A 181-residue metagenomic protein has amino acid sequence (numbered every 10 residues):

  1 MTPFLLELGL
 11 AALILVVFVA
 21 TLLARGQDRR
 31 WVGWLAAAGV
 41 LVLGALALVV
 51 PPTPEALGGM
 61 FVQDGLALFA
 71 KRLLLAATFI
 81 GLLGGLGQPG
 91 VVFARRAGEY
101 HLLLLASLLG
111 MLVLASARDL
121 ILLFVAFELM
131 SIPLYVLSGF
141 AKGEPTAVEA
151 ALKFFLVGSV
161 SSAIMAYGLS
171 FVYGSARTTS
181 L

Functional and structural regions predicted by a protein language model:
M1-L181: Alpha-helical transmembrane segments of multi-pass membrane proteins predominantly involved in bioenergetics
